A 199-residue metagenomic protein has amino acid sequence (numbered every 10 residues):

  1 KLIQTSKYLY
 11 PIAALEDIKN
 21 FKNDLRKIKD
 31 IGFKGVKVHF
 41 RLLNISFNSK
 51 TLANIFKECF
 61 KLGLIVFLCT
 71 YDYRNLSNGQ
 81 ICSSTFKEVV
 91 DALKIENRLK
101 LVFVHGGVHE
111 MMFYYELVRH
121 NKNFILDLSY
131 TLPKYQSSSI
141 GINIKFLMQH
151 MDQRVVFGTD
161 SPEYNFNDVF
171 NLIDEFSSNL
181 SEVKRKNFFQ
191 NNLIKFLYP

Functional and structural regions predicted by a protein language model:
K1-L2, L25-I28, L117, N143-F146 (+1 more regions): Short, aromatic/basic amphipathic alpha-helical patches
K1-R74: Active-site gating/metal-coordination segments in enzymes
N20-K22, E110-Y114, F166: Short, well-ordered alpha-helical microsegments
D24, I55, E88, N143 (+2 more regions): Alpha-helical packing segments of well-folded alpha/beta enzyme cores
R26, D152-R154, N165-P199: Mid-to-C-terminal alpha-helical segments outside catalytic/metal-binding sites
K34-G35, S49-V156: Catalytic pocket-lining loop regions of alpha/beta-barrel enzymes, especially the amidohydrolase/enolase/GH5 lineages
F40-N44, L128-L132, R185-N191: A generic structural motif
D160: Active-site glycine-centered loops adjacent to acidic/histidine catalytic or metal-binding residues that shape
